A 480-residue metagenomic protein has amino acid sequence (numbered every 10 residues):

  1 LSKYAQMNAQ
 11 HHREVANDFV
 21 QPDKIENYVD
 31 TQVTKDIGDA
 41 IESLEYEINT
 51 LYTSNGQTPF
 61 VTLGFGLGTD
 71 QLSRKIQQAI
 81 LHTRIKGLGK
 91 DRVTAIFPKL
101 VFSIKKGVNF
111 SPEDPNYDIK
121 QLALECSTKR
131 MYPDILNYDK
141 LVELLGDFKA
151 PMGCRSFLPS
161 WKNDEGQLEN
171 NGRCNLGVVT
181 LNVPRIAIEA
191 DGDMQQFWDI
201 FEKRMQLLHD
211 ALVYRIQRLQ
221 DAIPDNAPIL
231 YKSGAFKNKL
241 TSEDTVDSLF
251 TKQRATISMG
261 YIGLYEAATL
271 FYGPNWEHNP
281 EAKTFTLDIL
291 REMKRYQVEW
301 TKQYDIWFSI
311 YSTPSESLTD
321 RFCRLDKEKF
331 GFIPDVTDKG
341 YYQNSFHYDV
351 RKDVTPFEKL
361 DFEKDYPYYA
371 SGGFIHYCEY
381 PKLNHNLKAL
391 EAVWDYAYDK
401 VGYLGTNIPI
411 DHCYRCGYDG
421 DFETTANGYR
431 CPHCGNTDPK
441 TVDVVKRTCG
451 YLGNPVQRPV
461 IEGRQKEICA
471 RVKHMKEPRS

Functional and structural regions predicted by a protein language model:
L1-Q253, P274-N275, N279-K440, V444: Conserved catalytic cores of very large enzyme subunits
K35-E45, L270, I461-C469: Metallocofactor- and cofactor-centric catalytic cores in central/energy metabolism, strongly enriched
I188, Y261, S312, Y451-N454 (+1 more regions): Generic structural "secondary-structure junction" signal
I257-L270, R291, R447: Contiguous, well-ordered alpha-helical segments that form the cores/surfaces of helical PPI scaffolds
G435-S480: Long insertion/accessory domains within large nucleic-acid-processing enzymes
